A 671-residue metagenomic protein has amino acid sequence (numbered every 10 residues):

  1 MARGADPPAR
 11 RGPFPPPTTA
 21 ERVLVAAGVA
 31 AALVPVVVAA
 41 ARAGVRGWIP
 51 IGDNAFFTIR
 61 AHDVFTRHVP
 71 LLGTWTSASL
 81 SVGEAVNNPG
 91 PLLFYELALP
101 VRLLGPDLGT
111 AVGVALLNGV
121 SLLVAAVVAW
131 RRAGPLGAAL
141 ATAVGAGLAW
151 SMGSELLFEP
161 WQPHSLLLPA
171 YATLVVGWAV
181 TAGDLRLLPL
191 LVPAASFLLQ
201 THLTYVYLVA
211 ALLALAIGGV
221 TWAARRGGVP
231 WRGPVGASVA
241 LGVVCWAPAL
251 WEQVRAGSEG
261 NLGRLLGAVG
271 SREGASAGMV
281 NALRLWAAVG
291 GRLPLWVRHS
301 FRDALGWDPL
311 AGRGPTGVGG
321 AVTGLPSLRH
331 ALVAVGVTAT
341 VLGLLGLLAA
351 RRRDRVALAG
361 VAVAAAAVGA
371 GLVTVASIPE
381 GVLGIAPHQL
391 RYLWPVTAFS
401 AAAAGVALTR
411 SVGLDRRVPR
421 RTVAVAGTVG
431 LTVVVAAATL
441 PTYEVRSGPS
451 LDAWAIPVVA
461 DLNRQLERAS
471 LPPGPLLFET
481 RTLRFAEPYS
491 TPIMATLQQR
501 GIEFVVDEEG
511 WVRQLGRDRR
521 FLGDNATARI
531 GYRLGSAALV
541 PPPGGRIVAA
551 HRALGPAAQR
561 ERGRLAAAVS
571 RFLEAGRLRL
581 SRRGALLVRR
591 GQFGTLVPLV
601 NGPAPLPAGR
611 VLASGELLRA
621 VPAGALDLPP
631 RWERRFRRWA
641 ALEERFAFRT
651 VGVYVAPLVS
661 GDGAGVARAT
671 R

Functional and structural regions predicted by a protein language model:
M1-A41, T221-L241: Start-transfer (signal-anchor) and selected internal transmembrane alpha helices of multi-pass inner/ER membrane
F56, R60-R67, A223, G233-V335: Transmembrane-lumen/periplasm boundary regions of multi-pass, lipid-linked membrane glycan transferases
F56-V64, G73, A78-P106: Short hydrophobic/aromatic helix or loop-helix immediately within or flanking a transmembrane segment in polytopic
A61, L166-P169, Y207, A376-R410: Hydrophobic/aromatic-rich transmembrane helices and adjacent perimembrane loops
L108, V112-A133, A172: Transmembrane-helix motifs of polytopic, lipid-linked glycan transferases
V124, S165-A182, L191-A195, G218 (+1 more regions): Specific aromatic-rich, kink-prone transmembrane helix
A125-W150, R186: Transmembrane-helix signature of polytopic, membrane-embedded enzymes that assemble or transfer cell-envelope glycans
L174-V176, L188-L203, Y207-A214, L241-V244: Membrane-interface alpha helices of multi-pass inner-membrane proteins
